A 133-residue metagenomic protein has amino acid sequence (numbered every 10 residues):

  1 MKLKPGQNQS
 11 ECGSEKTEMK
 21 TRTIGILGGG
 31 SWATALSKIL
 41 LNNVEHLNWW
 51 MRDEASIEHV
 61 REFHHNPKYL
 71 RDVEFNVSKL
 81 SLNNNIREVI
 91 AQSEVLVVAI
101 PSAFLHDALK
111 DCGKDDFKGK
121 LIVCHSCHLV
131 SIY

Functional and structural regions predicted by a protein language model:
G6, G13-V73, L80-N84, D111: NAD(P)+-binding Rossmann beta1-loop-alpha1 motif at the extreme N-terminus of oxidoreductases
Q7-Q9, Q92: Residue-identity detector for glutamine
V73-F75, V89-I90: Solvent-exposed alpha-helices and their adjacent loops that cap or buttress functional pockets in soluble metabolic
F75-V77, P101: Generic structural signal for alpha-helix starts
E88-A91, V95-Y133: Rossmann-like NAD(P)(H) cofactor-binding subdomain of soluble oxidoreductases
